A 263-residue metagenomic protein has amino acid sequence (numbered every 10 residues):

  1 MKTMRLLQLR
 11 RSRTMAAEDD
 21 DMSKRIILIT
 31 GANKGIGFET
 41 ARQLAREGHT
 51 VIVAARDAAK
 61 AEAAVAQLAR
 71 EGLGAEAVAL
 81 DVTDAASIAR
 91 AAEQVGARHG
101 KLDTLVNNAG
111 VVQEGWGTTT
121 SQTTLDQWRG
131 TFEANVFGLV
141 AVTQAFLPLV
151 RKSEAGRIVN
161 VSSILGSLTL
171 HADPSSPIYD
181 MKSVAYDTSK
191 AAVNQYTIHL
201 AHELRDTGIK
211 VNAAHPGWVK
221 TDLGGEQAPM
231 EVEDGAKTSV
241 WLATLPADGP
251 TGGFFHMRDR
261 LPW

Functional and structural regions predicted by a protein language model:
D21-I52: Canonical Rossmann dinucleotide-binding motif of NAD(H)/NADP(H)-dependent dehydrogenases/reductases, specifically
I29-T30, N107-N108, R157-S163, K210-H215: Structural signature of the Rossmann-like NAD(P)-dependent dehydrogenase/reductase core
E47-A63: Conserved glycine-rich Rossmann-like NAD(P)H-binding loop of the short-chain dehydrogenase/reductase
A58-A59, A79-E93, L125: The beta1-alpha1 cofactor-binding region of Rossmann-like NAD(H)/NADP(H)-dependent oxidoreductases
E71-G74, Q94-N107, Q113, T124: A glycine-rich helix->loop->beta "capping" turn within Rossmann-like NAD(P)(H)-dependent oxidoreductase domains
V111-V112, W116-F132, R151-R205: Catalytic loop of short-chain dehydrogenase/reductase
A191-N194, H199, D206, A213-A214 (+2 more regions): C-terminal helical subdomain
